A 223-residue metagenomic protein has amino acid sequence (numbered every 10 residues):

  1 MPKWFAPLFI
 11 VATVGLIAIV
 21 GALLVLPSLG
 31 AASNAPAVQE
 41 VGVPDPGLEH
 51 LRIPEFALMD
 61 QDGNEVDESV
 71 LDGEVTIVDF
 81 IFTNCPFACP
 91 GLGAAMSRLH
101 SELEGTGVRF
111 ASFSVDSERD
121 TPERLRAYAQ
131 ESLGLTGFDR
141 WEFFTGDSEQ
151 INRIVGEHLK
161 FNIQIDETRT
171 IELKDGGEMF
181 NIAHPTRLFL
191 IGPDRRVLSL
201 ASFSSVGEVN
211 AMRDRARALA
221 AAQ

Functional and structural regions predicted by a protein language model:
M1-E55, A222-Q223: N-terminal targeting signals for export/organelle localization
I53-P54, T76, P185-T186: Short loop/turn microsegments at loop-to-beta-strand junctions
A57-L58, L190: Hydrophobic beta-strand positions
Q61-D62, P193: Short, ordered coil/turn segments that flank beta-strands lining enzyme active or ligand-binding pockets
V66-M96: Short active-site neighborhood of thiol/selenol oxidoreductases, capturing the structured segment around
G93-I154: Structural microenvironment flanking redox-active thiols in thiol-disulfide oxidoreductases
P122-A129, L133, S148-I182: Thioredoxin-like thiol-disulfide oxidoreductase module
D166-Q223: Thiol-/selenol-based redox modules, centered on thioredoxin-like and closely related oxidoreductase domains
